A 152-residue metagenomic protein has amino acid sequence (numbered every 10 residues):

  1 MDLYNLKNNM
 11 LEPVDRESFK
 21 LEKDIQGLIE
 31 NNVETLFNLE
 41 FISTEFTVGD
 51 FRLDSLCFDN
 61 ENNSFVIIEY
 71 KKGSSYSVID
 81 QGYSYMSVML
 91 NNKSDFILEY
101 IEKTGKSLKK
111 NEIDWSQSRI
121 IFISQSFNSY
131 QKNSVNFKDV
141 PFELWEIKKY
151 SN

Functional and structural regions predicted by a protein language model:
M1-N152: Charged, terminal alpha-helix-loop-beta segments that serve as non-catalytic nucleic-acid engagement and/or assembly
